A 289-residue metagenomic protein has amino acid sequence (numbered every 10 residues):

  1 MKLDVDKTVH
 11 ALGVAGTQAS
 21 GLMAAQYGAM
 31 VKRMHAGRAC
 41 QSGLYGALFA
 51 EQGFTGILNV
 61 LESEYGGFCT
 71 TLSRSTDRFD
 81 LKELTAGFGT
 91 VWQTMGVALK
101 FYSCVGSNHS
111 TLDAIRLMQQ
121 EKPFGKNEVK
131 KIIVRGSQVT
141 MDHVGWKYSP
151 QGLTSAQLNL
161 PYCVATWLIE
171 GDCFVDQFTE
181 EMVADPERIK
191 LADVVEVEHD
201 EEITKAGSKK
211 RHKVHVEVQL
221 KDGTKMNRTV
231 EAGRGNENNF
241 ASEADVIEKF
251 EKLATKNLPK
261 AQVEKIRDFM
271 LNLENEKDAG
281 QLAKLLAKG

Functional and structural regions predicted by a protein language model:
K2-V9, S20: Short glycine/serine-rich loop segments
T8, A15, A29-M30: Structured all-alpha helical bundle cores of eukaryotic regulatory proteins
T8-A11, V263: Small-residue helix-packing motif on alpha-helices
V14-L22: Flexible glycine/proline-rich, aromatic-decorated loop/lid segments
Y27, V31-Q41, Y45-G289: Terminal-appendage/accessory-domain detector
